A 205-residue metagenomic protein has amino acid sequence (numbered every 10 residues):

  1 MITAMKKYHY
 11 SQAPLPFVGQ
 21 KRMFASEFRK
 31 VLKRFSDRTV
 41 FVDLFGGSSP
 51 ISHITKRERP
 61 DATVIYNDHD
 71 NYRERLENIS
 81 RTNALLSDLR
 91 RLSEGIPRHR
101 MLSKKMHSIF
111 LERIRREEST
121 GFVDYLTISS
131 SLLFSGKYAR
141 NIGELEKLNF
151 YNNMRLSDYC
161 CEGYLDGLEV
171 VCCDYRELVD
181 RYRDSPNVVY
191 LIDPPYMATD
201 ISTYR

Functional and structural regions predicted by a protein language model:
M1-V40, P50, S131: S-adenosyl-L-methionine
A25, S48-S52, L178-D180: Short, well-ordered alpha-helical microsegments
K33-D37, R57, T120-F122, E162-L165 (+1 more regions): Flexible, charged surface loops at secondary-structure boundaries
D37-F41, A62-T63, Y164-E169: Short active-site oxyanion
F41-I54, Y66-D70, S131-L133, D184-D200: Conserved proline-anchored active-site loop of SAM-dependent methyltransferases that bridges a beta-strand
I51-R57, R75-I79, Y182, T199-Y204: A short acidic (Asp/Glu
A62-L165: Class I S-adenosyl-L-methionine-dependent methyltransferase module
G167-R205: Active-site segment flanking the S-adenosylmethionine/decSAM binding pocket in AdoMet-dependent transferases
